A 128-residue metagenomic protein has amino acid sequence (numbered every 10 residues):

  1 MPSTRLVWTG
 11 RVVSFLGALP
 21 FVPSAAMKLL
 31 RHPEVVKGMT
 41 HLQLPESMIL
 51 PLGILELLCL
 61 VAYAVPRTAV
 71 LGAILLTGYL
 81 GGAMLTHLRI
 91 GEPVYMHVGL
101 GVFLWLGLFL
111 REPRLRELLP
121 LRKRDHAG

Functional and structural regions predicted by a protein language model:
M1-S24, A64-G128: Extended, low-polarity transmembrane helix blocks
L6-G10, L30-P33, G53-L55: Short hydrophobic/aromatic-rich motifs at helix boundaries and adjacent loops
A18, H32, L42-Q43, L52-I54 (+2 more regions): Short hydrophobic/aromatic segments of transmembrane alpha-helices and their interfaces
L19, P23-M48: Solvent-exposed, well-ordered loop and adjacent helix/strand elements within mature globular domains that form
P23, L44-A64, L71: Core segments of alpha-helical transmembrane spans in multipass integral membrane proteins
L29, L42, L58-A64, T77 (+1 more regions): Generic N-terminal helix/loop capping motif
